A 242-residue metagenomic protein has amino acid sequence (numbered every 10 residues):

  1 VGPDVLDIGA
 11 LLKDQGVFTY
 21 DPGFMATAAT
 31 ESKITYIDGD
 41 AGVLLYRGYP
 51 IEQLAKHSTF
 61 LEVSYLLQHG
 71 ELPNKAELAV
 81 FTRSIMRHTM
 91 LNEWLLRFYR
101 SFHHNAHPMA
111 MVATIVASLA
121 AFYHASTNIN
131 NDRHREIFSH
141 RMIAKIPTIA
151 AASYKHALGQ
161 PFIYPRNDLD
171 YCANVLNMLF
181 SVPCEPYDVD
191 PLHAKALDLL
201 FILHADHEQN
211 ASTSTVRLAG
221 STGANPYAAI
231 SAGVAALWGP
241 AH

Functional and structural regions predicted by a protein language model:
V1-P240: Hydrophobic alpha-helical bundle cores within soluble ligand-binding/oligomerization subdomains
